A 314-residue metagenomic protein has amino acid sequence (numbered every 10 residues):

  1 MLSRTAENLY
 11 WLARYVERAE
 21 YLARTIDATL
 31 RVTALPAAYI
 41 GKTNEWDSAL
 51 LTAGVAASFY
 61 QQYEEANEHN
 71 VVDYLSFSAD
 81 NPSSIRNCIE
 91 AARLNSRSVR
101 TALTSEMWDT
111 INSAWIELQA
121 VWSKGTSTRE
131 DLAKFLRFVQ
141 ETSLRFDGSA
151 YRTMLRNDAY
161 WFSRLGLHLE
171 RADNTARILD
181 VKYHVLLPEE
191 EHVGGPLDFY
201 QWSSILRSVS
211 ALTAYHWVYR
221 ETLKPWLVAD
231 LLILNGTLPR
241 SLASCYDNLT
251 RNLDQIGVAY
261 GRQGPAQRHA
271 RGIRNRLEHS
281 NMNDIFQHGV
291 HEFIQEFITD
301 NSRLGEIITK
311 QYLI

Functional and structural regions predicted by a protein language model:
M1-I314: Alpha-helical transmembrane segments and their helix-helix packing motifs
